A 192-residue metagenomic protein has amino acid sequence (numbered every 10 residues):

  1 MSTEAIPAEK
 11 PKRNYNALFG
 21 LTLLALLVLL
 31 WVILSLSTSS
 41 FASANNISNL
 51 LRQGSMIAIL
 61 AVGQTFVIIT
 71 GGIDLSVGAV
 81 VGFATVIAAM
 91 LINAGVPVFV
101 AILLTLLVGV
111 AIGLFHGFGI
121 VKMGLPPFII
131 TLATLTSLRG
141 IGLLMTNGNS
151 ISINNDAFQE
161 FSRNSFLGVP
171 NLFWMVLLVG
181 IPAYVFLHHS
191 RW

Functional and structural regions predicted by a protein language model:
M1-T22, V28, A42: Transmembrane alpha-helical segments of polytopic membrane transport and secretion proteins
G20-A25, L50, I57-A58, A79-F83 (+3 more regions): Hydrophobic alpha-helical transmembrane segments
L26-A42, T70, G142-T146, A183-W192: Structural signal for alpha-helical transmembrane segments and their membrane-water exit/capping regions in multi-pass
L30, T85, V108, T134-L138 (+1 more regions): Transmembrane alpha-helical core residues of multi-pass small-molecule transporters, especially secondary transporters
L30-A94, F118-L125: Single transmembrane alpha-helix segments in multi-pass membrane proteins
I57, A61, V110-F118, L143 (+1 more regions): Transmembrane alpha-helical segments of multi-pass membrane transport proteins and ion-pumping complexes
V96-L135: Alpha-helical transmembrane segments within multi-pass membrane transporters and channels
M123, P127-W192: Transmembrane helix-bundle core of multi-pass membrane transporters and related energy-transducing complexes
